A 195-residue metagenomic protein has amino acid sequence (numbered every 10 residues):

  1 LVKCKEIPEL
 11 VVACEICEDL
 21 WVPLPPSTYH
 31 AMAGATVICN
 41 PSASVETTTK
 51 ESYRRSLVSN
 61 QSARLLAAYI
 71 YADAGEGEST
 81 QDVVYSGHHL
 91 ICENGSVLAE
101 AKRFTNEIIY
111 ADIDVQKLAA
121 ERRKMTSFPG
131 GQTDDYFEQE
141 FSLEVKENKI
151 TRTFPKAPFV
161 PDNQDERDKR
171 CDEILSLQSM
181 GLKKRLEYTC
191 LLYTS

Functional and structural regions predicted by a protein language model:
L1, K5, E9-V12, I108 (+1 more regions): Flexible inter-domain linker/hinge segments
E6, C92-S96, I113-V115: Short acidic-glycine loop/turn motifs at beta-strand connectors
E15: Conserved adenosine/adenylate-binding substructure
E18-I109: CN hydrolase (nitrilase-like) catalytic-core segments centered on the catalytic cysteine and neighboring Lys/Glu
L186-C190: Phosphate-binding P-loop
Y193-T194: Conserved small/polar residues in nucleotide/adenosyl-binding loops
